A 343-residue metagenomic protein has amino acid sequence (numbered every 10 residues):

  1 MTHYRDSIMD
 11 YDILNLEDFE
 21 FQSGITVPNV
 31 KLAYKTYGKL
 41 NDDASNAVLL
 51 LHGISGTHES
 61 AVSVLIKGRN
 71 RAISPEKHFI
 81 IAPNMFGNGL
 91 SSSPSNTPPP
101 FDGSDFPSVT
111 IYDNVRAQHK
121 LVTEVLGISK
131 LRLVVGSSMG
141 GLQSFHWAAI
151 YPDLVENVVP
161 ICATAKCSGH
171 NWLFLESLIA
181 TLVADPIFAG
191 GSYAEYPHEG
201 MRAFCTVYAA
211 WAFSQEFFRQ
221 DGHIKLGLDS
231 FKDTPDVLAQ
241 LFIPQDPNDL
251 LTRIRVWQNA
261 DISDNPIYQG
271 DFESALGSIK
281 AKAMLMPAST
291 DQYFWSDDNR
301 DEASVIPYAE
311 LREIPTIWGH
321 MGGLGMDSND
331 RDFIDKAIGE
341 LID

Functional and structural regions predicted by a protein language model:
M1-L50: Catalytic-loop region of hydrolases
K35-P99: N-terminal cap/lid subdomain of alpha/beta-hydrolase-fold enzymes
F101, D105, Y112-L133, L142 (+2 more regions): Conserved acidic catalytic loop of the alpha/beta-hydrolase fold
S129-W172: Conserved hydrolase catalytic core segment
L154-V155, P160-Q240: Alpha/beta-hydrolase-fold enzymes
N265-F272, A281, Q292-S304: Short alpha-helix in the alpha/beta-hydrolase fold that links the catalytic acid
I279, L285-P287: Short beta-strand/loop motif that positions the catalytic acidic residue of the alpha/beta-hydrolase fold
R300-S304, Y308-D343: Catalytic active-site module of serine/aspartate enzymes centered on a nucleophile-bearing elbow/loop
